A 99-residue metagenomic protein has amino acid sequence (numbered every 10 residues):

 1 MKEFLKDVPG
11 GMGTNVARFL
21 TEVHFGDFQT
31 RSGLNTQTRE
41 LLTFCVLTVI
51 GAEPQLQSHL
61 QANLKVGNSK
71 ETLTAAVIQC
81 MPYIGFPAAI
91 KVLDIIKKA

Functional and structural regions predicted by a protein language model:
M1-T36, K65, P87-A99: Acidic, glycine/proline-rich low-complexity segments that act as flexible tails and inter-domain linkers
R18-T21, I50-L56, I84: Short acidic alpha-helix initiation/capping motifs at coil-to-helix transition points, especially at protein N-termini
F19-V23, E40, Q57-S58, T74: A generic alpha-helix surface/boundary motif
G26, T43, Q57-L64, V77-M81: Amphipathic alpha-helical segments within well-ordered protein domains
R31-S32, C45-I50, N63: Short, glycine/charged-rich beta-strand-loop motifs at protein surfaces that mediate ligand recognition and catalysis
T38-L47, L73-V77: Short, structured motif recognition centered on aromatic/hydrophobic residues
T48, Q79-F86: A short structural micro-motif
A52-T74, A88-A99: Extended intrinsically disordered, low-complexity coil regions enriched in Ser, Thr, Gly, Ala and often Pro
